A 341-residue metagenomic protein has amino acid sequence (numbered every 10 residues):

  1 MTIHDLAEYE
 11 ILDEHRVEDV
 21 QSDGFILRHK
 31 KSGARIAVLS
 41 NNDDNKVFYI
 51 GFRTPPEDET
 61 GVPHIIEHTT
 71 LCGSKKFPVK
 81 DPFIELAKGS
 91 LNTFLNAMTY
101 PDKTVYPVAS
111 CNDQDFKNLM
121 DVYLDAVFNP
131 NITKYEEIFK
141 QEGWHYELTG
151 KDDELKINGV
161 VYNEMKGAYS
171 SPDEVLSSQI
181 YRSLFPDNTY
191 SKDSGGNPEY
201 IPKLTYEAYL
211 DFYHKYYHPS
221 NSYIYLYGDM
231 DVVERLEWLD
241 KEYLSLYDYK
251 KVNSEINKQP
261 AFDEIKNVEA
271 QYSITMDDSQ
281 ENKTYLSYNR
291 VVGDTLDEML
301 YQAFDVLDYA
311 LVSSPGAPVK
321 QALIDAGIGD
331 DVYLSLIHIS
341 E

Functional and structural regions predicted by a protein language model:
M1-A7, P55, T69-F262, E281-F304 (+1 more regions): Charge-rich, well-structured scaffold segments of protease-associated domains
T2-N42: N- or domain-start disorder-to-order transition segments that initiate the globular core
H15-V17, T275-D278: Short Gly/Pro-enriched turn/cap motifs at secondary-structure boundaries
D23-K30, K266-D277: Short acidic-hydrophobic surface loop/beta-edge motif
I36-L39, D211-K215, E269-D277: Short, surface-exposed beta-strand/loop micro-motifs that present aromatic residues
L39-R53: Active-site scaffold of zinc-dependent metalloenzymes
F52-T60: Short pre-active-site segment immediately N-terminal to the catalytic Zn-binding motif
T60-C72: Active-site recognition of the HExxH zinc-binding catalytic motif
